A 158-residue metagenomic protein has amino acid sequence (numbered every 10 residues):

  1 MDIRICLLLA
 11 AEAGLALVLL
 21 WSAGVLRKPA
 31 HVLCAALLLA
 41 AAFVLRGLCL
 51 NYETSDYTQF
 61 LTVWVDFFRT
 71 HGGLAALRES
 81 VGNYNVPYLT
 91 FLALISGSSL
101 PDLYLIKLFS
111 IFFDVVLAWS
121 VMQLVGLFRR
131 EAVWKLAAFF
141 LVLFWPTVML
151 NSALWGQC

Functional and structural regions predicted by a protein language model:
M1-L7, N85, M149-C158: Membrane-interface micro-motifs in multi-pass membrane enzymes
D2-L9, V86, L100-W119: Loop-to-helix entry region of an early transmembrane alpha helix in multi-pass inner-membrane enzymes
R4-Q59, I111, F144-P146, L150: Transmembrane signal-anchor helices characteristic of membrane glycosylation enzymes that use polyprenol
L15-L20, L105-R129: Transmembrane-helix motifs of polytopic, lipid-linked glycan transferases
L20, G24, L45, C49-L50 (+3 more regions): Membrane-water interface at transmembrane helix exits
A30-H31, Y104, R130-A137: Membrane-helix interface segments
A42, W134-C158: Membrane-embedded helix bundles of polyisoprenyl
F60-T70, A75-L105: Short hydrophobic/aromatic helix or loop-helix immediately within or flanking a transmembrane segment in polytopic
